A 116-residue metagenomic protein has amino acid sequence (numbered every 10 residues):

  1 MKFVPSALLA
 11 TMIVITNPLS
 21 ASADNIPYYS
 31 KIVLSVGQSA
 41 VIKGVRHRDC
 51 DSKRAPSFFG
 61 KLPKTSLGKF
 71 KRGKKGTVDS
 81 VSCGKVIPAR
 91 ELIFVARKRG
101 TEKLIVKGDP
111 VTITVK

Functional and structural regions predicted by a protein language model:
K2-A10: Sec-dependent signal peptide recognition, specifically the positively charged N-region followed immediately by
F3, S20-K116: Extracytoplasmic soluble-region selector
I13-A21: C-terminal segment of classical bacterial N-terminal signal peptides
